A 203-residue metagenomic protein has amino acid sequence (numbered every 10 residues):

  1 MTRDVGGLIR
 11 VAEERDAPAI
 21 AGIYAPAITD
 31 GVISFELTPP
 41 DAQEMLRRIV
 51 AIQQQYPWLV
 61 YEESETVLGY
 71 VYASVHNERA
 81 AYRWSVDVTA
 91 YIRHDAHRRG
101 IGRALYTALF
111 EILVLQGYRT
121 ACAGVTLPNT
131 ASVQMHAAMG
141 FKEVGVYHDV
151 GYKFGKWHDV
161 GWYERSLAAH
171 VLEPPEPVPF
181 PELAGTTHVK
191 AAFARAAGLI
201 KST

Functional and structural regions predicted by a protein language model:
L8-I20: A short beta-loop-alpha structural element at the N-terminal edge of CoA-dependent acyl/N-acetyltransferase catalytic
A21-R48: Conserved GNAT-fold acetyl-CoA-binding loop/helix
P39-D95, Y106-T107, S166-L167: Acetyl-CoA-dependent GNAT
T66-Y70, A131, W157: Glycine-rich acetyl-CoA-binding "A-motif" of GNAT/NAT acetyltransferases
Y72, C122-V125, A137, K142-D159 (+1 more regions): Conserved catalytic-core motifs of GNAT/GCN5-like acyltransferases
R98-E111, A131-A138: Conserved acetyl-CoA-binding loop-helix of GNAT-fold acetyltransferases
L113-V125: Conserved GNAT acetyl-CoA-binding A-motif
A169-T203: Acidic/histidine-enriched, glycine/proline-rich intrinsically disordered or flexible terminal extensions
